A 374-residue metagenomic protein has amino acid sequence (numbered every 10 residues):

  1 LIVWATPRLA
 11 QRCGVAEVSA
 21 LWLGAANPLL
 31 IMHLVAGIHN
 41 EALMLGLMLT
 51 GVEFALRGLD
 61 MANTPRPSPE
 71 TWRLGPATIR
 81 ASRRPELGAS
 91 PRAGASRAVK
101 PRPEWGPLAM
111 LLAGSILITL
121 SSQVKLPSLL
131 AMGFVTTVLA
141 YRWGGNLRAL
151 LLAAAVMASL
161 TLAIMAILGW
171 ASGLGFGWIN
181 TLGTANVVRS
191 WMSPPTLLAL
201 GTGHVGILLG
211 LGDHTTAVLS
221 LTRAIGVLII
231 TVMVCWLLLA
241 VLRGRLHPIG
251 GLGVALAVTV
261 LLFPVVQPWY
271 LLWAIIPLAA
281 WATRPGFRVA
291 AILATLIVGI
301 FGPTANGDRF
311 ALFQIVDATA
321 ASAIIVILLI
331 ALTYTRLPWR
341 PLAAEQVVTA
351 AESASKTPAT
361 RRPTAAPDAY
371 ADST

Functional and structural regions predicted by a protein language model:
L1-V3, R12, A154, L162 (+3 more regions): Aromatic/glycine/proline-enriched transmembrane-helix motif characteristic of membrane-embedded glycan-assembly enzymes
T6-P28, L59, P65, W72: Transmembrane-helix signature of polytopic, membrane-embedded enzymes that assemble or transfer cell-envelope glycans
W22-L45, V260, P264, L272 (+2 more regions): Aromatic- and kink-enriched transmembrane "portal" helix at the membrane-lumen/periplasm boundary that abuts
I31-H33, R102-P103, P107-V135, V254-L261: Membrane-interface alpha helices of multi-pass inner-membrane proteins
M44-N63, L256: Specific aromatic-rich, kink-prone transmembrane helix
A62-P67, T71, A77, P85-A89 (+2 more regions): Perimembrane helix-loop-helix junctions
N146-A171, T295-I300: Hydrophobic alpha-helical membrane-interfacial segments at the cytosolic entry of transmembrane helices
W191, A282-P358, P367-T374: Aromatic-enriched
